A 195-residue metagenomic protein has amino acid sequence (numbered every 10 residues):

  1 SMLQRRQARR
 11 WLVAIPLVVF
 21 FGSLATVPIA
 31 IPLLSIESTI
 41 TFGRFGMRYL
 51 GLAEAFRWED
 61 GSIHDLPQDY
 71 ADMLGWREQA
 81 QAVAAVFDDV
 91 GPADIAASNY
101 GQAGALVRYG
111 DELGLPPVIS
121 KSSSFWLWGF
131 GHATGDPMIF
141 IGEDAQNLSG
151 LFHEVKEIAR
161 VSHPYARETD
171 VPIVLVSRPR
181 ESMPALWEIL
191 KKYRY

Functional and structural regions predicted by a protein language model:
S1-R6, V176-R178: Transmembrane alpha-helices and membrane-interface helical segments of multi-pass integral membrane enzymes
M2-Q4, D88, D111, S123: Hydrophobic alpha-helix feature that most strongly marks membrane-spanning transmembrane helices and their immediate
L3-G43: Signature aromatic-anchored transmembrane alpha helix within multi-pass, membrane-resident enzymes that catalyze glycan
L24, D65-A97, Q102, V107-L115: Extracytoplasmic
V27-S35, L66-L74, L175-W187: Extended interaction regions within the primary functional domain
P28-L66: Extended, charge-rich helix/loop segments that form flexible, surface "patches" used to engage negatively charged
E78, P117-Y195: Aromatic/acidic, Gly/Pro-rich catalytic loop(s) in extracytoplasmic/lumenal soluble domains of multi-pass membrane
